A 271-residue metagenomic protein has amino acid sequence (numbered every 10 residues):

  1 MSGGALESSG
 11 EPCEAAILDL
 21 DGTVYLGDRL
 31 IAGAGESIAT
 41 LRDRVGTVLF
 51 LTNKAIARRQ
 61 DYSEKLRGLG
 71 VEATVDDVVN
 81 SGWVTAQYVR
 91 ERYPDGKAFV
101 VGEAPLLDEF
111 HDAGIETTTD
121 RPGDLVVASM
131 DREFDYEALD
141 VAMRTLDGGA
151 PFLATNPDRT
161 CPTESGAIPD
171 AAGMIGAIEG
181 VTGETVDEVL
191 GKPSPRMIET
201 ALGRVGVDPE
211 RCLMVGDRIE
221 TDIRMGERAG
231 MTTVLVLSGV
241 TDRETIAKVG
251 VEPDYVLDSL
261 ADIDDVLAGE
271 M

Functional and structural regions predicted by a protein language model:
M1-L18, Y25-G46, A55-V79, A86-M271: Asp-based, Mg2+/Mn2+-dependent phosphohydrolase catalytic module
